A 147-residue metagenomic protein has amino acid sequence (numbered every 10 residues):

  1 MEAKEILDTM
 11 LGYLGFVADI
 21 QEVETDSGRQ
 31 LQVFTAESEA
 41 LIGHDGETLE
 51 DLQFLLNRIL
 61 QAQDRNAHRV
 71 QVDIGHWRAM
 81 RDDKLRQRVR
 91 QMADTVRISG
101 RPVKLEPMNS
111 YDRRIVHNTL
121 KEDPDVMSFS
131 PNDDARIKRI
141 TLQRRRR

Functional and structural regions predicted by a protein language model:
M1-R147: RNA-contacting regions in translation and RNA-metabolism proteins, encompassing KH/S1 modules where present
